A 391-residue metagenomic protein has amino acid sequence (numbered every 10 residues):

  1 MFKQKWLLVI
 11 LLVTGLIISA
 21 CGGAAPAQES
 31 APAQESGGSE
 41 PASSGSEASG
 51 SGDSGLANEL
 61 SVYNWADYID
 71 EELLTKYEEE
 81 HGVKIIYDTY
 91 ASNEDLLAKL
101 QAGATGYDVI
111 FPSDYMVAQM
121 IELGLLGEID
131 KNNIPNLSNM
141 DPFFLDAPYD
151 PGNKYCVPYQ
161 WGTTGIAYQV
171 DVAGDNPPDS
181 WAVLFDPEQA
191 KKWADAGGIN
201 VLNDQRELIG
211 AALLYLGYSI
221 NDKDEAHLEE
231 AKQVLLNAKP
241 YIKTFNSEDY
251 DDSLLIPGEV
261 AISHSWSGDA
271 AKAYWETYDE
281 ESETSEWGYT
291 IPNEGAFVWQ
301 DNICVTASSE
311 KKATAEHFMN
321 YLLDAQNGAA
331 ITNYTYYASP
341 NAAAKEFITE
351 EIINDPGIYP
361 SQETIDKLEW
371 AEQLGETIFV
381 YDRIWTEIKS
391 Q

Functional and structural regions predicted by a protein language model:
I18-A31, G37: Bacterial lipoprotein signal-peptidase II cleavage site
G50-Q119, S253: Early extracytoplasmic/lumenal segment of secretory-pathway proteins
Q101, T105-P112, G127-V170, G197-G198: A structural signal for short loop-to-beta-strand junctions that line the ligand-binding cleft of periplasmic/secreted
G127-S138, C156, E280-F297, T306-S309: Short beta-strand->loop
G165-V172, L213-Y218, W299-K311, A330-I331: A bilobed periplasmic-binding-protein/Venus flytrap-type ligand-binding module shared by bacterial periplasmic
V201-D204, L208, A212, S219-G288: Ligand-binding pocket segment of bilobal, Venus flytrap-like solute-binding proteins
S253, Q362-Q391: Conserved C-terminal helix/tail region of periplasmic/extracytoplasmic solute-binding proteins
D301, T306-D366: Mature extracytoplasmic/periplasmic domains
